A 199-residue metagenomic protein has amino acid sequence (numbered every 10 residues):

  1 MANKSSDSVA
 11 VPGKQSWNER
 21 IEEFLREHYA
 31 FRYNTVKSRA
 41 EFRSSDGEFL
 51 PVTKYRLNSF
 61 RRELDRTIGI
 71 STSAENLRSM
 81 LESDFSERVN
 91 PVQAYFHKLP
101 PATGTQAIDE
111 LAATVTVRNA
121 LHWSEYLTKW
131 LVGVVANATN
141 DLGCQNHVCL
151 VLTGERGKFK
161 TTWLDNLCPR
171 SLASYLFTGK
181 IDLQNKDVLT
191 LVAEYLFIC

Functional and structural regions predicted by a protein language model:
M1-Q106, L121, E125: N-terminal nucleic-acid engagement/recognition segments and initiation subdomains in replication, restriction
S83-V188, V192-A193: P-loop NTPase catalytic core of nucleic-acid-dependent motor ATPases
Y195-C199: Conserved AAA+/SF3 P-loop NTPase catalytic/coupling segment centered on the Walker-B
